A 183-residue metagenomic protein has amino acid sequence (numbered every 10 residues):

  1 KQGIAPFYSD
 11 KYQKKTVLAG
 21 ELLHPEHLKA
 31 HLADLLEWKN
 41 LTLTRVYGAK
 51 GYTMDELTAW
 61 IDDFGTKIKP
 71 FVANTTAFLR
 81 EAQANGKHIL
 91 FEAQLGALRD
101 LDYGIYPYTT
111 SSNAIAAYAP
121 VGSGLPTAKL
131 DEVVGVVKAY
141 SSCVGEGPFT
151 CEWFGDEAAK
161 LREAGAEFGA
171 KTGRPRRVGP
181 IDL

Functional and structural regions predicted by a protein language model:
K1-L183: Non-transmembrane, aqueous-exposed alpha-helical and coiled segments at domain scale
